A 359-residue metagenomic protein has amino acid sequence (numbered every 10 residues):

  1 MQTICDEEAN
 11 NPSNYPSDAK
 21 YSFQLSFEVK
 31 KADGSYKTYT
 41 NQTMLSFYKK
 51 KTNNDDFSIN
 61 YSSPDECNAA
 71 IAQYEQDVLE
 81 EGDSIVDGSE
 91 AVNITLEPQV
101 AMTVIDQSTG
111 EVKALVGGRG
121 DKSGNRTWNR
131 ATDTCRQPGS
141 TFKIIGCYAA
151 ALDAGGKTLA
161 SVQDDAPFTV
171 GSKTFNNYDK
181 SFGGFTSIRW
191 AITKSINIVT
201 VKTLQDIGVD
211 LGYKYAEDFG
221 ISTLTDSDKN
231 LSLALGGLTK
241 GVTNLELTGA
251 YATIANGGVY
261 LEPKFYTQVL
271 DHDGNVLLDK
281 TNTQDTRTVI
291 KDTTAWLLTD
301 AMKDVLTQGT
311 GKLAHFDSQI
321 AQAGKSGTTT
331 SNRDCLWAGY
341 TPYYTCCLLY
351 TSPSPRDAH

Functional and structural regions predicted by a protein language model:
M1, E97, D133-F142, G155 (+8 more regions): Extracytoplasmic/periplasmic, Sec-exported soluble proteins
M1-I94, P98-D106, E111-V116, D121-T134 (+2 more regions): A penicillin-recognizing enzyme superfamily signal
C5, G110, R136-Q163, A191 (+3 more regions): Active-site SXXK
D6, N10-N14, A150-G156, T193-N197 (+4 more regions): Sec-exported extracytoplasmic/periplasmic mature domains
Q107, K122-S123, L152-S161, S222-T225 (+1 more regions): Secondary-structure transition/capping motifs at alpha-helix termini and the adjoining loop/turn into the next element
G156-G212, H272-T299, K303-D304: Conserved catalytic neighborhood of penicillin-recognizing serine enzymes
S161, A166, L231-L233, K264-T267 (+1 more regions): Extracytoplasmic/periplasmic beta-strand context in beta-sandwich domains, especially the cupredoxin/COX2 CuA-binding
T174-N177, G208-G249: Mid-domain, small-residue-enriched loop/turn segments at the edges of structured enzyme/sensor domains
